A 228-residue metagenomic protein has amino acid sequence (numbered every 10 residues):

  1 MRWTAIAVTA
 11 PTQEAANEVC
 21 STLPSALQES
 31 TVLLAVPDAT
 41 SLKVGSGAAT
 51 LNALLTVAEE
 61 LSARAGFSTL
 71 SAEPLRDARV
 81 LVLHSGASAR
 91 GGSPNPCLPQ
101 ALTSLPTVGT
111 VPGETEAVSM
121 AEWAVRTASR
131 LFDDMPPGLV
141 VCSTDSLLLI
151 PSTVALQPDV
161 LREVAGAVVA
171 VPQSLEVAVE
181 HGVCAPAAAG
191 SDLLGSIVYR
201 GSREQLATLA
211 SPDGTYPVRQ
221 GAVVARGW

Functional and structural regions predicted by a protein language model:
M1-W228: Unchanged
